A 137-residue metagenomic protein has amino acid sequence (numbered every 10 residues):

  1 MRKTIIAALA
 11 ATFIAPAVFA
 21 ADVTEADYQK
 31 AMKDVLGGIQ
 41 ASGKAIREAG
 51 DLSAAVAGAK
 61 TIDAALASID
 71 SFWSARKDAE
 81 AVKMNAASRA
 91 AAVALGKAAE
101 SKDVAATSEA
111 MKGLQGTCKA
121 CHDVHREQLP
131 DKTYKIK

Functional and structural regions predicted by a protein language model:
T4-I14: Sec-dependent N-terminal signal peptides
I14-A20: N-terminal signal peptide c-region/cleavage motif recognized by signal peptidases
A20-G58: Immediate post-signal-peptide N-terminus of mature secreted/exported proteins
A31-A45, M84-S101: Solvent-exposed, amphipathic alpha-helical segments
A45-A49, S53-V56, A92-L114: Amphipathic, charged alpha-helical scaffolds that flank and support histidine-based chemistry in signaling
A67-M84: Short, solvent-exposed, charged loop/turn and helix-capping segments that join or cap alpha-helices on peripheral
L114-H125: The canonical Cys-X-X-Cys-His
K132-K137: Short cysteine/histidine-rich metal-coordination sites, predominantly Zn2+-binding motifs
